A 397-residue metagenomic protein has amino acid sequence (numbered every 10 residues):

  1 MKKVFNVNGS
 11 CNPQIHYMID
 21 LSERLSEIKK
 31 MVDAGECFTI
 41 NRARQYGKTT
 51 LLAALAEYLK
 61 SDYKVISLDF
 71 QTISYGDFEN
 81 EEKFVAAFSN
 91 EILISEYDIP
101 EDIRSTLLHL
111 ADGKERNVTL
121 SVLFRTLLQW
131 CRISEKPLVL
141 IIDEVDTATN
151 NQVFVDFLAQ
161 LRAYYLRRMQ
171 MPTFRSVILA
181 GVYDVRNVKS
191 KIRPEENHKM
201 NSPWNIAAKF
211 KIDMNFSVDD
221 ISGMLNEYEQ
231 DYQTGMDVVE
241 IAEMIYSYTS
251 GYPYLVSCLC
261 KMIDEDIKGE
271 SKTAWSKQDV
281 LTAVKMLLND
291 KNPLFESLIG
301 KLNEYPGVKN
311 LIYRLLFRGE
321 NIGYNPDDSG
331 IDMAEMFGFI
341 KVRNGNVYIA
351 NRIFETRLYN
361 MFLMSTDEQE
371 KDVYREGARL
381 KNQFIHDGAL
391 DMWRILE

Functional and structural regions predicted by a protein language model:
M1-D20, I103-T106, S202-I206, R375-I385 (+2 more regions): Conserved adenine-nucleotide phosphate-binding loops and their immediately adjacent elements
M1-Y58, Q129-W130: Walker A/P-loop-proximal flanking segment of P-loop NTPase domains
T50, P172-Q230: Alpha-helical sensor/transducer elements of the RecA-like P-loop NTPase core
K60-G76, L140: Conserved catalytic segments around the Walker B and adjacent sensor/switch elements of P-loop NTPase domains
I66, F78-S105: Conserved NTP-binding/hydrolysis module of P-loop NTPases
K114-D184, K191-H198: Conserved Walker B catalytic segment
D219-F337, R343, V373-A378, F384 (+1 more regions): Winged-helix-like regulatory helical subdomains adjacent to P-loop NTPase cores
N292, F354-R379: Short, amphipathic alpha-helical interaction segments positioned at domain boundaries
